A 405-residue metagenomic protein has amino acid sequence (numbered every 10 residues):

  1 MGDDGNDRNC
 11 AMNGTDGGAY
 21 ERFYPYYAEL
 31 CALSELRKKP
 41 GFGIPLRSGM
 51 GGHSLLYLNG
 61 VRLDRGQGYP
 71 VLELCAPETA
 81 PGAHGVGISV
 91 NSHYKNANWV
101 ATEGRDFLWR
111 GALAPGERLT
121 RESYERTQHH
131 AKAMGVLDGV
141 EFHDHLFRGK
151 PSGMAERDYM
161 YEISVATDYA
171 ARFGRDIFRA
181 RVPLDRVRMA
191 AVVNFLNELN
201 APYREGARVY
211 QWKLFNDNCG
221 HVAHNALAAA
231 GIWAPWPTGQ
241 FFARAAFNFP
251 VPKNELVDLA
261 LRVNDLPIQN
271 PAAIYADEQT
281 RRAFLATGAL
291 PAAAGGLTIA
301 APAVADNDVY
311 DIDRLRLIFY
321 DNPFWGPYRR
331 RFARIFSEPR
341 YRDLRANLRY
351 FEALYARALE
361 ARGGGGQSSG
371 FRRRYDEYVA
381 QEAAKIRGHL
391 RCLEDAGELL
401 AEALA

Functional and structural regions predicted by a protein language model:
G2-E21, V140-A405: Activation targets extended, charge/polar-rich intrinsically disordered C-terminal tails
G2-L72, G87: N-terminal regions that are enriched for targeting/export leaders and immediately downstream pro/stem segments
L33-E35, G60-V61, L74-T79, N216-C219 (+2 more regions): An acidic- and aromatic-residue-enriched active-site/binding cleft used to recognize and process polar
S34, S48, S54, S89-S92 (+5 more regions): Generic serine detector
G49-H53, L74-P77, H93-Y94, F107-R110 (+1 more regions): Short, low-complexity, polar/charged sequence segments that are solvent-exposed and flexible
H53, H84, H93, H129-H130 (+3 more regions): Histidine (H) residue identity feature
G68-K95: Short, solvent-exposed aromatic-acidic interface loops
I88-R172: Low-complexity, serine/threonine/proline-enriched polar segments
